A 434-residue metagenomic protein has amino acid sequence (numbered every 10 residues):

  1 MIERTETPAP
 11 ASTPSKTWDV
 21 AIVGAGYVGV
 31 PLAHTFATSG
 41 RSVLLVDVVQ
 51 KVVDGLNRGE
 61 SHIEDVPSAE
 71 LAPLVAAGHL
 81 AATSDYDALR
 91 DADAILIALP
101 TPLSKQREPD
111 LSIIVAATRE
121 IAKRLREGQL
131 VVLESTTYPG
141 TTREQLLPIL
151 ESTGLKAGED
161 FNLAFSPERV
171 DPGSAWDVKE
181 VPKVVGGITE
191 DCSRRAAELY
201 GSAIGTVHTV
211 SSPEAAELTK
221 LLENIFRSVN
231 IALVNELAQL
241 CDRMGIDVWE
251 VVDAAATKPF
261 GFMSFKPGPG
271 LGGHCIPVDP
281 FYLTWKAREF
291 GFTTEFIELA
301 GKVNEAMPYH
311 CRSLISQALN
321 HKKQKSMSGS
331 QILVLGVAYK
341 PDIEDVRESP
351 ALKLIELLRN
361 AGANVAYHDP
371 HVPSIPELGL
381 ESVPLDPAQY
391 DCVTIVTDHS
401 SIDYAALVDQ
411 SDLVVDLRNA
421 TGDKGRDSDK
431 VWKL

Functional and structural regions predicted by a protein language model:
I2-L434: Structural/interface elements that position substrates and couple domains in central-metabolism enzymes
